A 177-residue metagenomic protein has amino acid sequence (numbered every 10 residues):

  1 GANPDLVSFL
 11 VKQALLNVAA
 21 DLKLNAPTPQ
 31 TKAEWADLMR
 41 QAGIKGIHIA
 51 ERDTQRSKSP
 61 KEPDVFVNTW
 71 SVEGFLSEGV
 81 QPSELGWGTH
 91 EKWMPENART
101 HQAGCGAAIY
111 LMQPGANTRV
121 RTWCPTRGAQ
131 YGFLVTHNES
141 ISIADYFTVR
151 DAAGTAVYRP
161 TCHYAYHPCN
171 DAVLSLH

Functional and structural regions predicted by a protein language model:
G1-Q13: Domain-scale recognition of functional cores that engage charged ligands
N17-H177: C-terminal catalytic/substrate-binding lobe primarily of soluble NAD(P)-dependent oxidoreductases
